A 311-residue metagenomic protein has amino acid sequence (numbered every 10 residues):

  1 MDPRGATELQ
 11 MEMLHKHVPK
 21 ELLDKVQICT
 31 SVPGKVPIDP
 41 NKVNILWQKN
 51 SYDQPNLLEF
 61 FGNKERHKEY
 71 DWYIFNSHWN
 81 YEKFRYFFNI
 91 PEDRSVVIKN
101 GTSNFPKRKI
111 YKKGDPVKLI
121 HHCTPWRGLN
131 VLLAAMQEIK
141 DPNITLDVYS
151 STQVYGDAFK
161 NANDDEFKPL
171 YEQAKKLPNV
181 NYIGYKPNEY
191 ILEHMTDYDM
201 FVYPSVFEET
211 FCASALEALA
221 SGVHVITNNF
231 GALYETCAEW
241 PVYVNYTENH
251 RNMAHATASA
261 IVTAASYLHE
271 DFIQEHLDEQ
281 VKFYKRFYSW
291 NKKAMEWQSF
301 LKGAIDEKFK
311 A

Functional and structural regions predicted by a protein language model:
M1-I38: N-terminal pre-catalytic "stem/leader" segment of glycosyltransferase-like enzymes
R4-L9, E248, N252, H269-I305 (+1 more regions): A charged, aromatic-enriched C-terminal amphipathic alpha-helix characteristic of glycosyltransferases across folds
D71-R85, I90-K107: Donor nucleotide-sugar binding/catalytic pocket of nucleotide-sugar-dependent glycosyltransferases
Y111-G128, L133-M136, L146-D147: Conserved donor-binding/catalytic core segment of Leloir-type glycosyltransferases
K160-K186: Nucleotide-activated donor-binding/catalytic signature segment of Leloir-type glycosyltransferases, i.e., the conserved
T196-T210, V223: Acidic donor-binding loop of glycosyltransferase active sites
H224-T227, Y234: Short hydrophobic beta-strand element within catalytic cores of glycosyltransferases and related nucleotide-activated
Y234-A265: Change "using UDP/GDP/dTDP sugars" to "using nucleotide sugars
